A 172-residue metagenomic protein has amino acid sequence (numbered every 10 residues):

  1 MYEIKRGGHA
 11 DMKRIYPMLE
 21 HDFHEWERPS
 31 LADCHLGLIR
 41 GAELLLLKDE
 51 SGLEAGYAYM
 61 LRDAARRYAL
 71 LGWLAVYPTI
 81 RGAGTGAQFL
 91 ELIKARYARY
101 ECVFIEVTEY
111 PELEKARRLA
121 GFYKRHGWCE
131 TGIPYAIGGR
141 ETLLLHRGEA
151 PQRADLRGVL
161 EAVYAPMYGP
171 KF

Functional and structural regions predicted by a protein language model:
M1-P29, D155-P166: Short amphipathic alpha-helix that is part of the acyltransferase structural core
H9-A10, E50-L53, D63-R66, G138: Short strand-connecting beta-turns/loops that link adjacent beta-strands
E20-E50: Active-site rim helix/loop that mediates acceptor-substrate recognition in acyltransferases
L46, L53-R62, Y68-A75: Conserved beta-strand in the GNAT
V76, G82-A95: Conserved acetyl-CoA-binding loop-helix of GNAT-fold acetyltransferases
Y97-E114: Conserved GNAT acetyl-CoA-binding A-motif
E109-G132: Conserved active-site alpha-helix within GNAT-family acetyltransferase domains
A116, A136-F172: C-terminal "cap" of GNAT-fold acetyltransferases
